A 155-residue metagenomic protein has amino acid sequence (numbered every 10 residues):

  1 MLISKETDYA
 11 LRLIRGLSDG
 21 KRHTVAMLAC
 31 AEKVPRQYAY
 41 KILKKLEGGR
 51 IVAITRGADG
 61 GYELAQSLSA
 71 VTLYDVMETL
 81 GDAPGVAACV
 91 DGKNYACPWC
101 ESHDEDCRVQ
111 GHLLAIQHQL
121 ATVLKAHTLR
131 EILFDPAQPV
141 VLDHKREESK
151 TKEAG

Functional and structural regions predicted by a protein language model:
I3-V34, S67: N-terminal helix-turn-helix DNA-binding core of bacterial DNA-binding proteins
I14, L43-K44: Short, hydrophobic-biased segments on the C-terminal half of alpha helices that form "recognition helices"
C30, E47-G48: Alpha-helical residues within the helix-turn-helix
G49-A65: Beta-hairpin "wing" of winged helix-turn-helix
G61-E78: Charged, amphipathic alpha-helical coiled-coil/dimerization segments
V90-G155: C-terminal regulatory/oligomerization modules of transcriptional regulators
